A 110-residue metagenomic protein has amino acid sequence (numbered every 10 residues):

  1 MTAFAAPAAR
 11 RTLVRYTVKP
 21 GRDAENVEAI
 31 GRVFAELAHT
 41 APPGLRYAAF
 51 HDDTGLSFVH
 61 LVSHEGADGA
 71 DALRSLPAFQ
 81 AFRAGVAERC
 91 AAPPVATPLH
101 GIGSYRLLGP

Functional and structural regions predicted by a protein language model:
M1-A8, L45-L56, F82-P110: Glycine-rich beta-strand-turn "strand-cap" elements at beta-sheet edges
T2, V27-A29, D71: Amphipathic alpha-helical hairpins
T2-A5, D23-A24, F34-L37, R83: Intrinsically disordered, low-complexity segments enriched in polar/charged residues with Gly/Pro, especially when
A5, T17, G31, A41 (+3 more regions): Generic low-complexity, intrinsically disordered sequence content enriched in small uncharged/hydrophobic residues
R10-T17, L45-L76: Short, well-ordered beta-strand segments in beta-rich or mixed alpha/beta enzyme and ligand-binding folds
T17-E28: Short, surface-exposed ligand-recognition loops at beta-strand->loop->(often short) alpha-helix junctions that present
R22-A24, D68-A70, S104: Residue-level signal for secondary-structure boundary sites
R32-L45, S63-T97: An amphipathic, aromatic/His-enriched active-site/gating alpha helix that lines ligand/cofactor pockets
